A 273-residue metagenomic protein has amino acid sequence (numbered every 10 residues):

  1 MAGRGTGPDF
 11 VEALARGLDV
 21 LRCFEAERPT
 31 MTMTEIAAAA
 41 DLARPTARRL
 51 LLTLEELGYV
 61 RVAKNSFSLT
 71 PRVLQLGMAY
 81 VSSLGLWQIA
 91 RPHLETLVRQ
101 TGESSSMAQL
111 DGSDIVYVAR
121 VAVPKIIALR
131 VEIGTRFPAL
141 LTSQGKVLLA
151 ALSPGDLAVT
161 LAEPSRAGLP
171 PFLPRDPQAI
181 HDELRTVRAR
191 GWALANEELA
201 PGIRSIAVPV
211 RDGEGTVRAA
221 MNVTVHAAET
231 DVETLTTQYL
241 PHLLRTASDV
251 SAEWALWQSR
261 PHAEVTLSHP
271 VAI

Functional and structural regions predicted by a protein language model:
M1-Q88, S248-L256, V271-I273: N-terminal helix-turn-helix
S66-P164: Amphipathic alpha-helical effector-binding/dimerization core of metabolite-sensing transcriptional regulators
I126-P201, T266-I273: Short, solvent-exposed recognition segments
R190, R218-I273: Juxtadomain coupling helices with adjacent low-complexity linkers
R204-V208: Short hydrophobic beta-strand micro-motif common in sensory/regulatory domains
V210-G213: Sensor-regulatory modules in signal-transduction proteins
